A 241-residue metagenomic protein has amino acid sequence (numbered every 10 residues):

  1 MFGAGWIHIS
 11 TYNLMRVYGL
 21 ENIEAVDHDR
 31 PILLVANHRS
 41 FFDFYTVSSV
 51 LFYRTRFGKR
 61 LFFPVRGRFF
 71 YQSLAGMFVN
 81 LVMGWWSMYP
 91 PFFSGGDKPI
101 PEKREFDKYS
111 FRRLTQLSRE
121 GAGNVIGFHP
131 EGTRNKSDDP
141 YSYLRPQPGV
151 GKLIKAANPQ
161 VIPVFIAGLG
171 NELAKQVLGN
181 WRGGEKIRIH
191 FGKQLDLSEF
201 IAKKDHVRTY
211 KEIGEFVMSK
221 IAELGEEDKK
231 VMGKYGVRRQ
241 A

Functional and structural regions predicted by a protein language model:
M1-L14, Q72-Y89, K108, L178-G184: Alpha-helical membrane-targeting segments
G3-W6, L51-F52, V79-N80, L114-T115 (+1 more regions): Short amphipathic alpha-helical segments and helix-helix/interface helices
W6-H38: Helix-to-loop junction immediately C-terminal to a conserved catalytic motif
G19, T46, Y109-R113: Well-ordered alpha-helical segments embedded in enzymatic catalytic cores
E21, H38-S40, G67-F69, G132 (+1 more regions): Short, flexible loop/turn elements at secondary-structure junctions
I23-V26, R54, L117-G121: Hydrophobic helix-cap positions at the C-terminus of alpha-helices in RecA-like/P-loop ATPase nucleotide-binding cores
D27-K103: Catalytic core of membrane glycerolipid acyltransferases/transacylases, capturing the structured, soluble-facing
K103-A241: Non-catalytic C-terminal accessory region of glycerolipid acyltransferases and related lyso-lipid remodeling enzymes
